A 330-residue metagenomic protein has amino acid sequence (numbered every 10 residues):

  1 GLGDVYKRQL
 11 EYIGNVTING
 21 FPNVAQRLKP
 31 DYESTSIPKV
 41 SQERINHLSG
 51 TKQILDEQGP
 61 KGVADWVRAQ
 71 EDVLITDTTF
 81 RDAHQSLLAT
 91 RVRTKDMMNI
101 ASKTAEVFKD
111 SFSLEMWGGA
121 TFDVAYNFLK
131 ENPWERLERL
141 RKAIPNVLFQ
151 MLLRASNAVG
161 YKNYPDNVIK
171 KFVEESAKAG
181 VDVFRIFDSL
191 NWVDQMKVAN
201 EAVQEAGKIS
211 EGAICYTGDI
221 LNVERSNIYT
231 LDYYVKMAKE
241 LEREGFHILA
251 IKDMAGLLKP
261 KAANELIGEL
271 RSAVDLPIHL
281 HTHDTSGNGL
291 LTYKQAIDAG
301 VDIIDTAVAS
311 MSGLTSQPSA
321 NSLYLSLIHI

Functional and structural regions predicted by a protein language model:
G1-Y6, I330: Short, small-residue-biased leader/transition segments that mark boundaries at the very start of proteins
D4-V168, S176: N-terminal capping/small domains of soluble enzymes
Q53, L87-R91, Y126-N127, K162 (+8 more regions): Hydrophobic alpha-helical scaffolding
I75-T78, F112-M116, V147-R154, F184-R185 (+4 more regions): Hydrophobic faces of well-ordered beta-strands that scaffold small-molecule active sites in alpha/beta enzyme cores
R81, W117-T121, L152-A158, S189-N191 (+4 more regions): Active-site beta-loop-alpha junctions enriched in small/polar residues
T94-S113, W134-E135, R139-A143, N163-L276 (+1 more regions): Alpha/beta enzyme core
A255-L327: Catalytic alpha/beta core domains of metabolic enzymes, predominantly
